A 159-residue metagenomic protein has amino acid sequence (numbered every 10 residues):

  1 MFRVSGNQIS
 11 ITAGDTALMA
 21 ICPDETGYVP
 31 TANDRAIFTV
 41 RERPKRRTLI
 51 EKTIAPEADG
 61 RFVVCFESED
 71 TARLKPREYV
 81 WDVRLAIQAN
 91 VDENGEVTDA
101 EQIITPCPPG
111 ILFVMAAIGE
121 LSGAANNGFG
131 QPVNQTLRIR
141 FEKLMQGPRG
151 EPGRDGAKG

Functional and structural regions predicted by a protein language model:
M1-N126: N-terminal assembly/attachment segments of tailed bacteriophage virion structural proteins
S122-G159: Collagen/collagen-like triple-helix sequence repeat recognition
